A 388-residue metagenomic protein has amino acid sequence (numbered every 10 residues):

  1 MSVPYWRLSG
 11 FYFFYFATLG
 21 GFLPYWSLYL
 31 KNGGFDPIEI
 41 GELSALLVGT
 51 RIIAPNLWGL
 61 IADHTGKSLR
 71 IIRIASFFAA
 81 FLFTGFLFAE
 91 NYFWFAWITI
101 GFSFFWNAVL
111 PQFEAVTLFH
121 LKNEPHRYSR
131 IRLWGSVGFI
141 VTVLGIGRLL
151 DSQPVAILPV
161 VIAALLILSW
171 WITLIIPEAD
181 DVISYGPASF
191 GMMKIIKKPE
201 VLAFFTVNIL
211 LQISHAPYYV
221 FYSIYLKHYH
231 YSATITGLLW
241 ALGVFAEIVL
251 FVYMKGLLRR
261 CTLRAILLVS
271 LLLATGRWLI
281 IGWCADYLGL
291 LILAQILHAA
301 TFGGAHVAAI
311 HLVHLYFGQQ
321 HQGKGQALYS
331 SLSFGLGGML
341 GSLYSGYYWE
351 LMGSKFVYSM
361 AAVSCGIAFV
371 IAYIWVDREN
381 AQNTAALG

Functional and structural regions predicted by a protein language model:
M1-S2, I175-N208: Juxtamembrane intracellular "pre-TM" segments in multi-pass secondary transporters
S2-V48, V201-L239: Helix-loop boundary and gating motifs at the non-cytosolic
F13, L82-F83, Y92-L110, I209 (+1 more regions): Hydrophobic core of transmembrane alpha-helices in multi-pass small-molecule transporters, especially MFS/SLC-type
L30-K31, I61-A62, L133, R148-D151 (+3 more regions): Interfacial helix-cap and linker-helix signal at transmembrane-aqueous boundaries of multi-pass secondary transporters
I53-K67, L150-D151, V249-L263, W349-E350: Helix-to-loop junctions at the C-terminal end of transmembrane segments in multipass secondary transporters
R70-T84, A265-I280, A362: Structural signature of the two symmetry-related core transmembrane helices
I100-W134: Cytoplasmic helix-loop-helix junction between adjacent transmembrane helices in 12-TM secondary transporters
I157-L174, F356-I374: Symmetry-related core transmembrane helices of the 12-TM Major Facilitator Superfamily/SLC fold
